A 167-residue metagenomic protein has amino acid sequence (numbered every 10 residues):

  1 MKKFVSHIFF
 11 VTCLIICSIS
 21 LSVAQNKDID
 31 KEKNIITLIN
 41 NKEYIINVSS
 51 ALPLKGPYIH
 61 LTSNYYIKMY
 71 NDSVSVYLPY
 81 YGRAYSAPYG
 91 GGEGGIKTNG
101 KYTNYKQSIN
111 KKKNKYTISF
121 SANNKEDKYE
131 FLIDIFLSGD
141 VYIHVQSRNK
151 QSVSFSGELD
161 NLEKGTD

Functional and structural regions predicted by a protein language model:
M1-D30: Bacterial Sec-dependent N-terminal signal peptides
N26-N41: Short N-terminal segments immediately surrounding and downstream of signal-peptide cleavage
T37-A51: A short, Trp-centered hydrophobic/proline-enriched beta-strand micro-motif
E43, S73-S75, D140: Structural motif
S49-T62: N-terminal post-signal-peptidase region of extra-cytosolic proteins
L52, Y81-Y85, K125, N149-Q151: Short, surface-exposed beta-strand-loop junctions and turns on beta-sheet-rich folds
Y66-K111: Mid-length scaffold segments of soluble, non-membrane domains
G100-D167: Helix-rich interaction surfaces within compact, conserved domain-sized segments that mediate assembly or partner
